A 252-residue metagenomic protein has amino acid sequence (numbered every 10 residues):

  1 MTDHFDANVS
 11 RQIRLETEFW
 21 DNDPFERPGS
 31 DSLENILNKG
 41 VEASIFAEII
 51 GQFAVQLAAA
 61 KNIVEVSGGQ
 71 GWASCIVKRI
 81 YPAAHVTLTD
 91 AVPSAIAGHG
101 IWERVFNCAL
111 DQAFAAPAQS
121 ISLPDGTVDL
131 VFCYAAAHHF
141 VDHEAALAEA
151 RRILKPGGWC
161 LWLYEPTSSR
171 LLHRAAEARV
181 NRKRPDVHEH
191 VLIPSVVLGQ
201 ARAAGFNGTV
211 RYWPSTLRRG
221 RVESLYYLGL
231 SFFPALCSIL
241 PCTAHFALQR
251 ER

Functional and structural regions predicted by a protein language model:
M1-L57: Conserved class I S-adenosyl-L-methionine
F5, P28-D31, F106, A175-V180 (+1 more regions): A C-terminal cap/extension of S-adenosyl-L-methionine-dependent methyltransferases that defines the acceptor-substrate
A59-G69: Conserved class I S-adenosyl-L-methionine
G69-S120: Class I SAM-dependent methyltransferase SAM/SAH-binding core
F132: A conserved beta-strand element that flanks and buttresses the S-adenosyl-L-methionine
E144-P156: A short glycine-rich, Lys/Arg-flanked "PGG" loop and its adjoining helix->strand segment in the class I
W159-K183: Conserved class I S-adenosyl-L-methionine
V180-S195: Acceptor-substrate binding/catalytic loop of class I
